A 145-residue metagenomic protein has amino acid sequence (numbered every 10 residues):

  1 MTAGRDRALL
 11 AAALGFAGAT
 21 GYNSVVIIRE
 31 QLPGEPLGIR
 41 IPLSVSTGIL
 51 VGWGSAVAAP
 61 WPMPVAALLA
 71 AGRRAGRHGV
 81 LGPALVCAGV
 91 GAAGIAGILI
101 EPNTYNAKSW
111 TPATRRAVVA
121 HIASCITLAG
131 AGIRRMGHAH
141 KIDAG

Functional and structural regions predicted by a protein language model:
M1-G145: Short amphipathic, positively biased membrane-proximal segments that drive organelle/inner-membrane targeting
